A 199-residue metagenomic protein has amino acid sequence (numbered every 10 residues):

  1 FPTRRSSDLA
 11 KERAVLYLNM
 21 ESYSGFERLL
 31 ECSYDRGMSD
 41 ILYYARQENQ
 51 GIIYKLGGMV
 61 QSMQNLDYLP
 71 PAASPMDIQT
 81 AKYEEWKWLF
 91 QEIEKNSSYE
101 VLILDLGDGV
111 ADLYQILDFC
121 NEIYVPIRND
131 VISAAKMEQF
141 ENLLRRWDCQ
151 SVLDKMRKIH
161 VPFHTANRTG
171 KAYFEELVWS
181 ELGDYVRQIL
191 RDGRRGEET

Functional and structural regions predicted by a protein language model:
F1-S6: Short, small-residue-biased leader/transition segments that mark boundaries at the very start of proteins
D8-A10, L117: Gly/Ala-rich phosphate-binding loop of Rossmann-like dinucleotide-binding domains, activating on the conserved
K11-Y68: Phosphate-binding loop that captures ATP/GTP phosphates
S22-S24, A73-M76, V131, T165-A166: Conserved nucleotide-binding/hydrolysis micro-motifs of P-loop NTPases
L29-L30, Y34, D77-T80, K171-A172: Short, flexible/disordered intra-domain loops and linkers
E48-Q61, P70-L106: Cytosolic-facing regulatory segments adjacent to core modules
W88-S180: Conserved catalytic-core segment of NTP-binding enzymes
A172-T199: NTP-binding/hydrolysis catalytic cores, primarily Walker-type P-loop NTPases
